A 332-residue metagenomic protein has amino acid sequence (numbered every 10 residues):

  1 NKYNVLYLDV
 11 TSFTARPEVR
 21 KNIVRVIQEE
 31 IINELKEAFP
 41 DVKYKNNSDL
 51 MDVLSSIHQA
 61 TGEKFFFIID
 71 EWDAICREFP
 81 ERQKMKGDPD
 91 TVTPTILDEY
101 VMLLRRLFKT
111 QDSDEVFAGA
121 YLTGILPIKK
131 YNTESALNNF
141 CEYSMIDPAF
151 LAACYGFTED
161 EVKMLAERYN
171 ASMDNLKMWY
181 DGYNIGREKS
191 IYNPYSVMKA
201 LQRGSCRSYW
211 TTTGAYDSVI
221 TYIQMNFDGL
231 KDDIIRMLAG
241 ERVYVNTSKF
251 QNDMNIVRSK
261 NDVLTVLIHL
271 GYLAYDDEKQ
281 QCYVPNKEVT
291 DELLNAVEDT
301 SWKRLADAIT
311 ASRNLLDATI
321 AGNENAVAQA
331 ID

Functional and structural regions predicted by a protein language model:
N1-D332: Phosphate-binding site recognition
